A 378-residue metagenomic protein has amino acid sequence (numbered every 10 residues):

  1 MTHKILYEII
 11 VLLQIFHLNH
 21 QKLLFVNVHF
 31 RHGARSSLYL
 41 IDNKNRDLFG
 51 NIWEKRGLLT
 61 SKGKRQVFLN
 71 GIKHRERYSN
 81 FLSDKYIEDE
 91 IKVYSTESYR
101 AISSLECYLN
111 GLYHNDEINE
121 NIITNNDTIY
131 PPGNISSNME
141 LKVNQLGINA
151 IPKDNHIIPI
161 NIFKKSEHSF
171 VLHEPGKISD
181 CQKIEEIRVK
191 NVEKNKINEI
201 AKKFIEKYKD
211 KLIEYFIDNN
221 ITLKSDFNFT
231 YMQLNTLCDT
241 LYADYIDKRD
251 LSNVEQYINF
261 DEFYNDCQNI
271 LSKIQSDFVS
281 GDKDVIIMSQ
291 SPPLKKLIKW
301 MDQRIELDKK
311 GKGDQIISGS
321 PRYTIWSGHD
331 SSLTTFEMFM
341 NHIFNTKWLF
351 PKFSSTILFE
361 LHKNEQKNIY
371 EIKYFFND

Functional and structural regions predicted by a protein language model:
H3-N19: Cleavable N-terminal signal peptides of Sec/SRP-targeted secreted and luminal proteins
K22-K92, T96-T324, G328-D378: Signature for phosphate-centric chemistry
